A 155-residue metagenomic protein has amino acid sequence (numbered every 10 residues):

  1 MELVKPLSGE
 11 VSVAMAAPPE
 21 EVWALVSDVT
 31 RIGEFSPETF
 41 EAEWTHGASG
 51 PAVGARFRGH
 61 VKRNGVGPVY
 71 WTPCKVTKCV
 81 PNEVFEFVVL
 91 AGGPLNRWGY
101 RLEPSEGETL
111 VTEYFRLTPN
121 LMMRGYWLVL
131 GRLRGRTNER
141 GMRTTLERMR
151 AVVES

Functional and structural regions predicted by a protein language model:
M1-A48: Hydrophobic ligand-binding cavity/cleft-lining segments
L3, V66, V129-L130: Short, aromatic- and cysteine-enriched interfacial helices/patches that mediate contacts at lipid membranes
P6-A14, E20, R56, W71 (+3 more regions): Intrinsic-disorder/low-complexity, polar/charged segments enriched in Ser/Thr/Lys/Arg/Asp/Glu/Gln
A17, V61-G65, L117-P119: Beta-strand elements of well-folded, non-transmembrane domains
A24-P37, V53-V66, T137: Short, solvent-exposed helix-to-loop capping segments enriched in aromatics
R31, K75, R97: Amphipathic alpha-helical recognition patches that constitute DNA-binding helices
E43-G93, S105-E106, L110, T144-S155: Glycine-rich portal/gate segments that line the openings of hydrophobic small-molecule binding cavities
V88-T144, M149: Beta-strand/loop substructures that line and gate deep hydrophobic ligand-binding cavities in soluble
